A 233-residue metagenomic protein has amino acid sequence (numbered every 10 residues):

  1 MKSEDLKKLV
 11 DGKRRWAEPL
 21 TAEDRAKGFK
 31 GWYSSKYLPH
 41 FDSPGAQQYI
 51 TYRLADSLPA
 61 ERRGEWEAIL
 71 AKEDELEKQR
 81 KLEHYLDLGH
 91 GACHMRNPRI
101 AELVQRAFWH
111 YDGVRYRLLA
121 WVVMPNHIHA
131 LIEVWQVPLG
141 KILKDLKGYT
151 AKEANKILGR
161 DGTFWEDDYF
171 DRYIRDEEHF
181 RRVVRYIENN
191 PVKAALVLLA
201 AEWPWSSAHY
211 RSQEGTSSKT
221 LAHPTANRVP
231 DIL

Functional and structural regions predicted by a protein language model:
M1-L233: Short catalytic/metal-binding and nucleic-acid-binding patches
